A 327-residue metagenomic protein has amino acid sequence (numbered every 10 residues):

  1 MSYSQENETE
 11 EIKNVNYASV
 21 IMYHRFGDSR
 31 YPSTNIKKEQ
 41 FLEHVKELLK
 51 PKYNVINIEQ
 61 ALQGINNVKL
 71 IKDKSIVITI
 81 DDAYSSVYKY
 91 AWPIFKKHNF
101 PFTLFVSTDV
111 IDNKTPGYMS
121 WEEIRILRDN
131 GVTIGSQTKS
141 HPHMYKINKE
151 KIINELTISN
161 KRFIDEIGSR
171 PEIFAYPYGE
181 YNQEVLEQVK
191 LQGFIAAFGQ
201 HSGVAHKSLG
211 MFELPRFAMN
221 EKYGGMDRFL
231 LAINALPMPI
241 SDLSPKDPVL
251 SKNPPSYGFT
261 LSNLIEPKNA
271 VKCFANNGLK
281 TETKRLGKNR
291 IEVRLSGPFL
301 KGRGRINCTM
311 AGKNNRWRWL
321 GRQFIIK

Functional and structural regions predicted by a protein language model:
M1-K74, P93-F102, T108-M119, M219-K327: Terminal accessory/targeting
N16-N35, P51-N54, N67-I76, Y84-E187 (+2 more regions): Metal-dependent polysaccharide deacetylase catalytic core of the NodB/CE4 family, i.e., the active-site-bearing domain
I58, V87, Q200: Replace "coordinates the UDP/GDP/TDP-sugar" with "coordinates nucleotide-activated sugar donors
Q60, T79-Y84: Substrate-binding cleft of extracellular glycoside hydrolase catalytic domains
I80, F194-G203: Acidic, His- and aromatic-enriched active-site or binding-groove loops in soluble protein domains that engage sugars
Y178, H201, I326: Active-site proximal loops enriched in glycine and acidic residues that flank catalytic Cys/His/Asp and coordinate
H201, F212-A218, K222-G225: Extended amphipathic alpha-helical segments with heptad-repeat/coiled-coil character used for oligomerization, fusion
